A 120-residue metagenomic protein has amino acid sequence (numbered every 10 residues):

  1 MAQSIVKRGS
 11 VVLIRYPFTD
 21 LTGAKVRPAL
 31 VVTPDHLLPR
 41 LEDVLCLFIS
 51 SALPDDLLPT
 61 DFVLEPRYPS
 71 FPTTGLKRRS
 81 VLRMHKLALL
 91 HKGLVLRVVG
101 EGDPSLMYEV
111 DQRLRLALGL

Functional and structural regions predicted by a protein language model:
M1-L120: Conserved functional hotspots at enzyme active or ligand-binding sites that engage polyanionic ligands
